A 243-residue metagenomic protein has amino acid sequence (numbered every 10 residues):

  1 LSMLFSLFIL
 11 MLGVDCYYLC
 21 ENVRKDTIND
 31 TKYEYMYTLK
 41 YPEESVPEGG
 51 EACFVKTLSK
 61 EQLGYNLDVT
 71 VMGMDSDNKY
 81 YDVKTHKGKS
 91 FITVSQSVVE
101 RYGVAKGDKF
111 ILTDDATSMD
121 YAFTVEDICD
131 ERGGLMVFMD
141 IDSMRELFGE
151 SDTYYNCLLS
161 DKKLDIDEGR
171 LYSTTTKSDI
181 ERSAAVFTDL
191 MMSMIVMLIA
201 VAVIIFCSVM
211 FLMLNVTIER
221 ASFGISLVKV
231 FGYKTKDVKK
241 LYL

Functional and structural regions predicted by a protein language model:
L1, I9, A221, K234-K236: Feature of multi-pass inner-membrane transport and sensor proteins that recognizes transmembrane helices together
L1-R101, K106-D108, T113-D114: Juxtamembrane segments of multi-pass membrane proteins
C20, T27, D167-S208, V216-R220 (+2 more regions): Peri-transmembrane interface segments
D30-T31, I128-K162: Small-residue transmembrane helix packing/gating motifs
Y121-I128: Short beta-strand-centered aromatic/proline hotspots
L227-L243: Transmembrane alpha-helical interface segments in multi-pass membrane proteins
